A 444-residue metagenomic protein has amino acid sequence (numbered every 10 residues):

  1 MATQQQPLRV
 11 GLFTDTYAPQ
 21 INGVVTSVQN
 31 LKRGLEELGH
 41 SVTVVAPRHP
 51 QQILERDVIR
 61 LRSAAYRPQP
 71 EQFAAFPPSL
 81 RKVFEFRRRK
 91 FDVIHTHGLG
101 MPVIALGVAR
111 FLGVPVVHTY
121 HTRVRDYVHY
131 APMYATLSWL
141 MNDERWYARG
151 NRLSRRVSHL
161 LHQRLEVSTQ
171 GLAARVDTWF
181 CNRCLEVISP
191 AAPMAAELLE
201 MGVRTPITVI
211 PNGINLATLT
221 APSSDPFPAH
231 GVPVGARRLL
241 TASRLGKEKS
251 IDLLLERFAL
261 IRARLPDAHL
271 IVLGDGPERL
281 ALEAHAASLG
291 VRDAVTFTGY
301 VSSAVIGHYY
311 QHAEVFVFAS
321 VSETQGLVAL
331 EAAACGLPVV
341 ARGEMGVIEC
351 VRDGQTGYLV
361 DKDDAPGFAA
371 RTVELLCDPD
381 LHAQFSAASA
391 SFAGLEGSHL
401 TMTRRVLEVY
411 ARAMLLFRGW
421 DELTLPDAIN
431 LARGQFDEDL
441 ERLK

Functional and structural regions predicted by a protein language model:
F111, M141-E186: Membrane-proximal helix-turn-helix segments that form the acceptor-binding/catalytic region of lipid-linked
P193, G213: Carbohydrate-associated surface elements
P228-F258: Conserved donor-binding/catalytic core segment of Leloir-type glycosyltransferases
A281-V301: Nucleotide-activated donor-binding/catalytic signature segment of Leloir-type glycosyltransferases, i.e., the conserved
Y300-V301, H308-A313: Short alpha-helical donor nucleotide-sugar binding micro-motif in glycosyltransferases
V321: Aromatic "clamp/platform" in nucleotide-sugar-dependent glycosyltransferases that forms part of the donor/acceptor
P338-A341: Short hydrophobic beta-strand element within catalytic cores of glycosyltransferases and related nucleotide-activated
D353-G354, Y358-A365, E374-D380: Conserved acidic donor-binding segment of nucleotide-sugar-dependent glycosyltransferases
